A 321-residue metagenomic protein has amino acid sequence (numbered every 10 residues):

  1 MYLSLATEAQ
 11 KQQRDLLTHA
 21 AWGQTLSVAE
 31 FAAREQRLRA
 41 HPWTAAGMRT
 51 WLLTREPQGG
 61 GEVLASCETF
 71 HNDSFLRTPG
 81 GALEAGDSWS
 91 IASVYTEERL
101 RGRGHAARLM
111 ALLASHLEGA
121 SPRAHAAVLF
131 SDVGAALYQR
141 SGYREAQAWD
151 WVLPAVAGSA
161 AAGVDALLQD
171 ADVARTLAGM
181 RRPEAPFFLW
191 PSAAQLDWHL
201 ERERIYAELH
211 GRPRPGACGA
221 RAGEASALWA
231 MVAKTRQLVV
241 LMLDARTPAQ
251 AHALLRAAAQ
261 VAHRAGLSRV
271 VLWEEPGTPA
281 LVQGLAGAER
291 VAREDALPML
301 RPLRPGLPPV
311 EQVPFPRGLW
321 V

Functional and structural regions predicted by a protein language model:
L17-G81, R182-G219: Active-site rim helix/loop that mediates acceptor-substrate recognition in acyltransferases
L53, T69, T96, W229-V232: GNAT/GCN5-related N-acetyltransferase fold signature
G59-C67, W89, G223-L228, R236-L238: Glycine-rich phosphate/pyrophosphate-binding loop shared by adenosine-nucleotide-utilizing enzymes
D73-S90, R101, V232-L241: A conserved beta-turn-beta hairpin within the catalytic core of GNAT-like acetyltransferases that forms part
S93-E98, G102-L117, P248-V261: Conserved acetyl-CoA-binding loop-helix of GNAT-fold acetyltransferases
V94-T96, H125-S131, V270-L272: Conserved hydrophobic beta-strand within the GNAT/NAT acetyltransferase core sheet that lines the active-site cleft
F130, A136-A160, A230-V321: Active-site/acyl-donor-binding loops of N-acyltransferases
Q147-M242: Amide-forming acyltransferase catalytic core, primarily the GNAT-like/NAT-type and related acyltransferase folds
